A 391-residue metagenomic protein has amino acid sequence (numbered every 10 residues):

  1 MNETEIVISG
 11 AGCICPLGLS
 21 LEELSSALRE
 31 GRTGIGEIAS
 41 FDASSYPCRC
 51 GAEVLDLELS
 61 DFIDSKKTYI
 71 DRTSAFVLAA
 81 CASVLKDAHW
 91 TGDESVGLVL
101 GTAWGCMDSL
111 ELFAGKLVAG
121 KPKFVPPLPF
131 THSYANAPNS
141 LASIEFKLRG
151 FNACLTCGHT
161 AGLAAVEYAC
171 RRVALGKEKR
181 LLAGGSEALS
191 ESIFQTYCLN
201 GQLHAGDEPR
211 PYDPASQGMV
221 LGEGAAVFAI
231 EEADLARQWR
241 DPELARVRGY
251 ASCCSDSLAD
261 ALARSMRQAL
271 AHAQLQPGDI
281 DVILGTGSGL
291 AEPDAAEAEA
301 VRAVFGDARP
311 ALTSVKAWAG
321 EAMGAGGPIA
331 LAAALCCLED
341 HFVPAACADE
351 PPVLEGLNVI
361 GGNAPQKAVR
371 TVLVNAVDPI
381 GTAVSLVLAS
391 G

Functional and structural regions predicted by a protein language model:
T4-I14, L21-E22, S26-A39, Y46-R49 (+5 more regions): Condensing-enzyme catalytic core mediating Claisen C-C bond formation in acyl metabolism
V7-I8, R32-C154, S186-S192, P277-A295: Conserved beta-ketoacyl condensing-enzyme motif
I8-G10, L28, C81, L98 (+9 more regions): Conserved small-residue
C13-P16, D61-A82, V125-Y134, N152-V166 (+5 more regions): Active-site pocket-shaping loop/turn-to-helix segments
E22-S26, D108-K123, A174, Q195-G206 (+2 more regions): A glycine- and small-aliphatic-rich helix-loop capping segment at beta-alpha/alpha-beta transitions that lines
V77-D87, A135-P138, S143-G184, L221-D241 (+3 more regions): Active-site-proximal alpha-helical scaffold in enzymes
A119-P126, E167, L175, A188-W239 (+3 more regions): Glycine-/small-residue-rich "gating" segment that lines the acyl/pantetheine channel and substrate pocket
K177-L199, A205-Y212, S216, G249-A259 (+2 more regions): Acyl-CoA/ACP chain-elongation machinery
